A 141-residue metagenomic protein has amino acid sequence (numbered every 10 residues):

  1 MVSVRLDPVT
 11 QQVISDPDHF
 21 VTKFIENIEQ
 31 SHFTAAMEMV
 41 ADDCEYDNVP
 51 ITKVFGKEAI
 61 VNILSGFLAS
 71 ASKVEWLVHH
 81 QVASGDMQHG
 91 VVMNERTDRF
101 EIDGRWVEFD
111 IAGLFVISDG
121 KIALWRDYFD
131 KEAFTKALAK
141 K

Functional and structural regions predicted by a protein language model:
M1-D42, K140-K141: Short, low-complexity N-terminal intrinsically disordered segments enriched in polar/charged residues
V2-R5, L124-K141: Low-complexity, intrinsically disordered terminal/linker segments enriched in charged and Gly/Pro repeats
F24, A35-M37, C44, G56 (+4 more regions): Hydrophobic pocket/interface hotspot
F33-G90: A solvent-exposed, acidic/Ser-Thr-rich amphipathic alpha-helical stretch
W76-V78, V107-A112: Short, surface-exposed coil-to-beta transition loops
Q88-D98: A short hydrophobic beta-strand element
R99-E108: Short, cysteine-centered beta-strand-loop-beta hairpins and adjacent loop/turn segments enriched in charged/polar
